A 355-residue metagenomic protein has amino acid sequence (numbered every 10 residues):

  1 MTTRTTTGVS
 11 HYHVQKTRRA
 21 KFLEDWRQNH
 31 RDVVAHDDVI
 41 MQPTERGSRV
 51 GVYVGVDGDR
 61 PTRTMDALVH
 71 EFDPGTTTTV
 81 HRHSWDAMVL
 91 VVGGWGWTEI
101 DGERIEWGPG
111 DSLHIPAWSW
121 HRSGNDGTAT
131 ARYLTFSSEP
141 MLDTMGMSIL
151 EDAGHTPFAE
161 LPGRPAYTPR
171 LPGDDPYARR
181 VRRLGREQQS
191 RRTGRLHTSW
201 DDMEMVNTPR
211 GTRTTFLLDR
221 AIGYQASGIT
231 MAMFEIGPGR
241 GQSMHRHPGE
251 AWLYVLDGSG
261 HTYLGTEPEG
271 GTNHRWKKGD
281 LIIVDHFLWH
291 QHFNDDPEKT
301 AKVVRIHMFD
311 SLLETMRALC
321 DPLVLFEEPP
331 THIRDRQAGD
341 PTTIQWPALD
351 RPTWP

Functional and structural regions predicted by a protein language model:
M1-R63, E151-G228, T331-P355: A short, N-terminal "cap"/entry segment at the start of jelly-roll beta-barrel domains of the cupin/DSBH fold
R49-V56, D66-R82, A232-P248: Conserved short histidine dyad/triad with adjacent acidic residue
V50-V52, A67-E71, M88, R104-E106 (+8 more regions): Conserved hydrophobic/aromatic beta-strand scaffold that supports enzyme active sites
D57-T62, T78-W85, R104-E106, S119-W120 (+6 more regions): Short, low-complexity cationic-aromatic patches
D73, I100, W107-G127, F136-E139 (+3 more regions): Conserved metal-binding segment of the jelly-roll/cupin
T77-P109, S119, R246, E250-K278 (+1 more regions): A short beta-strand-loop-beta hairpin characteristic of the jelly-roll/cupin
M88-L90, H114, T128-S148, W252-Y254 (+2 more regions): A short hydrophobic beta-strand segment most commonly corresponding to one strand of the jelly-roll/cupin
R104, P109-S112, W120, M141 (+5 more regions): Short amphipathic alpha-helical linker/capping segments at the junctions of internal repeats and modular domains
